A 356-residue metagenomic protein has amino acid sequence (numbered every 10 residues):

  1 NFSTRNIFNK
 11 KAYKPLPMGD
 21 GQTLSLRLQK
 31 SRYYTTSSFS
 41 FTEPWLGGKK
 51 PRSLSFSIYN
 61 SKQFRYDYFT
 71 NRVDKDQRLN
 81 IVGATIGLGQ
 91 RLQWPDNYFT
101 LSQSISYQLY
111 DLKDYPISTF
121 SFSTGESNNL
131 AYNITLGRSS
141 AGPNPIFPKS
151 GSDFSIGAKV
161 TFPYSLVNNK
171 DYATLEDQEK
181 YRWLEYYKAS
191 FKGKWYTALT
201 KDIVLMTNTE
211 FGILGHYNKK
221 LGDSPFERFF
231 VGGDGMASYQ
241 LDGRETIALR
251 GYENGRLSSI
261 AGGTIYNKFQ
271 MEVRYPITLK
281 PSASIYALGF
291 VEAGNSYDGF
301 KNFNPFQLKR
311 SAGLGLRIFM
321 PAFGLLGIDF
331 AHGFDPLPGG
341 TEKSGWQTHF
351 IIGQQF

Functional and structural regions predicted by a protein language model:
N1, S118-I277, G289-F290, Y297-G299 (+2 more regions): C-terminal outer-membrane beta-barrel translocator/porin domains of Gram-negative envelope proteins and their
N1-F147, D153, R250, G262 (+1 more regions): Gram-negative/organellar outer-membrane beta-barrel architecture
L24-K30, L54-K62, L101-L109, S152-F162 (+7 more regions): Transmembrane beta-barrel strands of outer-membrane/channel proteins
G47-K50, W94-N97, G142, L199-I203 (+2 more regions): Short coil turns and loop connectors of transmembrane beta-barrels in diderm outer membranes and organellar homologs
Q63, T278, G294-S296, P321 (+1 more regions): Short Gly/Pro-enriched loop/turn and capping motifs at secondary-structure junctions
M236, L241, K301-F356: C-terminal beta-signal and terminal closure region of outer-membrane beta-barrel proteins
E272-K280, F303-N304, R317: Hydrophobic alpha-helical bundle architecture
A283-G289, N304: Generic long, charged, amphipathic alpha-helical segments
